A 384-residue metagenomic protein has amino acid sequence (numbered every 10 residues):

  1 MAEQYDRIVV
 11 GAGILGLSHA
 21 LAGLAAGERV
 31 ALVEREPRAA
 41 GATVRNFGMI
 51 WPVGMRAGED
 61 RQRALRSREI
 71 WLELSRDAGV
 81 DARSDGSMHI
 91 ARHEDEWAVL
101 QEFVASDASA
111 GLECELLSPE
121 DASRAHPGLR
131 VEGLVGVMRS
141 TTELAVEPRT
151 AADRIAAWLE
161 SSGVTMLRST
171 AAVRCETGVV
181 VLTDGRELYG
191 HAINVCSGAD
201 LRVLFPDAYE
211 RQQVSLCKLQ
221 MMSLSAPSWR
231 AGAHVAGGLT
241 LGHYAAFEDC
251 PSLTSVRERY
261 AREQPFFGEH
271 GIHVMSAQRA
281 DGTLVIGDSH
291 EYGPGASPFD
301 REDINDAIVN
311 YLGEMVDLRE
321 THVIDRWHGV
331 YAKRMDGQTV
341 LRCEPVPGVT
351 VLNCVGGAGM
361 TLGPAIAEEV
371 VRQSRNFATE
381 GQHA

Functional and structural regions predicted by a protein language model:
A2-G13, A31: Beta1/beta-strand and adjacent pyrophosphate-binding region of the FAD-binding site in flavoprotein oxidoreductases
G16-L17: N-terminal Rossmann-fold NAD(P) dinucleotide-binding loop
A25-V44: Glycine-rich FAD pyrophosphate-binding loop
F47-A125: Dinucleotide-binding Rossmann-like beta1-alpha1 core, especially the glycine-rich loop that anchors the ADP
Q62-R63, I90-V99, V137-A157, F299-I304 (+1 more regions): Short beta-strand to alpha-helix junction loop
V137-G178, L188-A192: Helical element adjacent to the flavin cofactor pocket in flavoenzyme catalytic cores
C175, R186-A277, P294, P298: Flavin-dependent oxidoreductases
G271-H273, R279-V285, E291-A384: C-terminal catalytic lobe of FAD-dependent flavoproteins
